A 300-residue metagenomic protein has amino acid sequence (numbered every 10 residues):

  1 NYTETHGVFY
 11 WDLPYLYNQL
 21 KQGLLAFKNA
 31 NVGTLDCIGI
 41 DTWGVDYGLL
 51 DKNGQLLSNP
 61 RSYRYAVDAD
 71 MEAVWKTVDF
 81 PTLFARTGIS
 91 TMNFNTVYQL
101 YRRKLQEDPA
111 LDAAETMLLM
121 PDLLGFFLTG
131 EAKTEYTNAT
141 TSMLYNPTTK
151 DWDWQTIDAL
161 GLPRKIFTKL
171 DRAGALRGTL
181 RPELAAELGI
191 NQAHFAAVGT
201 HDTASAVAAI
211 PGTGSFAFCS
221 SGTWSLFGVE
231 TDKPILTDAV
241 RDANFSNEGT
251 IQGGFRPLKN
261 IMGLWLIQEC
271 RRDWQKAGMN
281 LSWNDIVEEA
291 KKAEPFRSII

Functional and structural regions predicted by a protein language model:
N1-S58, A85, A113, A185-A196: N-terminal glycine/serine-rich phosphate-binding loop of ATP-dependent small-molecule kinases, especially carbohydrate
N1-V8, T82-L83, K133-T140, P163-I166: Gly-rich Lys/Arg/Thr-decorated short loops/hinges at beta-loop-alpha junctions or inter-strand turns that position
N1-Y2, R64-A66: A short acidic/small-residue loop/turn micro-motif
E4-G7, S58-S62, S246-P257: Short beta-alpha connecting loops at secondary-structure transitions that line or flank enzyme active sites
D12, I38, Y65, R103 (+2 more regions): Residue-level signal for inorganic ion chemistry
A30-Y63, S90-F94, G125-N146, K169-R172 (+1 more regions): Short beta-strand-loop/turn "lid" adjacent to the catalytic site in phosphate-handling enzymes
G33, K165, G214: Structured loop/turn residues at beta-strand edges in well-structured enzyme cores
A69, A73-G88, N93, Y98-K133 (+3 more regions): Active-site core segments that coordinate phosphate-bearing ligands/cofactors across diverse enzyme families
